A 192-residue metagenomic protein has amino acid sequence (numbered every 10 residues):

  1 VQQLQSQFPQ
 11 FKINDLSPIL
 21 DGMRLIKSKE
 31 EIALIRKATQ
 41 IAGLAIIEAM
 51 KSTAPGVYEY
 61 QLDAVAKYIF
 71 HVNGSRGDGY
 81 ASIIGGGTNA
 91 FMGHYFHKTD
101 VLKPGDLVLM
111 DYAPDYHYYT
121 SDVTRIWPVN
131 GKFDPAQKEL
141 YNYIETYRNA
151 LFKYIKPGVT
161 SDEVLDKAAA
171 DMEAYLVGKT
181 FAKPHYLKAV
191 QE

Functional and structural regions predicted by a protein language model:
V1-E192: Active-site neighborhoods and metal-handling regions in enzymes and metal-associated proteins
